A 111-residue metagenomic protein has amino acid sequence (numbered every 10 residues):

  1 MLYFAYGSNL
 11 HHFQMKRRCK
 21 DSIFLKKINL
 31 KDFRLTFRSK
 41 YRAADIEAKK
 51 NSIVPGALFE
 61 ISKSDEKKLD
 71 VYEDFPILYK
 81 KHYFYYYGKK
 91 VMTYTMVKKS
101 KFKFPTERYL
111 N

Functional and structural regions predicted by a protein language model:
M1-N111: Glycine-aromatic micro-motifs
